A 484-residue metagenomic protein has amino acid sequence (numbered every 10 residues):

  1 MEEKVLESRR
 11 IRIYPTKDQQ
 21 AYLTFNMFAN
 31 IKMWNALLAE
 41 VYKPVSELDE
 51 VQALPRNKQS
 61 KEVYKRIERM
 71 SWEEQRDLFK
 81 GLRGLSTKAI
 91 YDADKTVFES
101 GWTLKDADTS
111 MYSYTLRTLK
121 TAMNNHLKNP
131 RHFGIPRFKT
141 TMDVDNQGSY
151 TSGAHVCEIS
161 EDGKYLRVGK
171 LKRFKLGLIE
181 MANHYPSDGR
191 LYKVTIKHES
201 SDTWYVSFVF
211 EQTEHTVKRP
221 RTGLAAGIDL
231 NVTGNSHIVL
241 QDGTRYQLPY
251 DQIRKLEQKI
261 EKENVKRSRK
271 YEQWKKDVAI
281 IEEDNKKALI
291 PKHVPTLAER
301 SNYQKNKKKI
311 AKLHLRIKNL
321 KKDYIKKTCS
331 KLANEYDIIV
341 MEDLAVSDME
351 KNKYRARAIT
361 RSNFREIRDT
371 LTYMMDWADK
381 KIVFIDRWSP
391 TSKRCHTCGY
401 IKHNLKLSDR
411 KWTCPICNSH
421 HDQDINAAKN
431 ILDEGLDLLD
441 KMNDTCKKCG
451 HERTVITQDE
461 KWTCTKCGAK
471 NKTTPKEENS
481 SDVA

Functional and structural regions predicted by a protein language model:
M1-G450, I456-A484: Nucleic-acid substrate recognition interfaces
